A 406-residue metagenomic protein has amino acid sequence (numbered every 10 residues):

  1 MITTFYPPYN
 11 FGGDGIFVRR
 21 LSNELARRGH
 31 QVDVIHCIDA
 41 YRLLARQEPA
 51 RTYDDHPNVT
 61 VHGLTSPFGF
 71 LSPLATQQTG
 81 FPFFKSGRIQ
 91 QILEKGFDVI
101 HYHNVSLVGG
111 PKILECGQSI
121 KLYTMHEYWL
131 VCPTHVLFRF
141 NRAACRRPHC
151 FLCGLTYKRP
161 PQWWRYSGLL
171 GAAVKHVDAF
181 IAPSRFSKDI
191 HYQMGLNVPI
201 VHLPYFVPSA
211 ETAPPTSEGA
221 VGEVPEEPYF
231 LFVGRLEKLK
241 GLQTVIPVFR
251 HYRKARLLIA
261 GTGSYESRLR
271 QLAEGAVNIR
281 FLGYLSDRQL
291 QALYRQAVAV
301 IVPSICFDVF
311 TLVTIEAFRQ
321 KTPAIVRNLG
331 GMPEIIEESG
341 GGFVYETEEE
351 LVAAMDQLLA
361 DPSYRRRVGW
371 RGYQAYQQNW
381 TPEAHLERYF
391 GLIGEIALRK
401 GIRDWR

Functional and structural regions predicted by a protein language model:
M1-A50, D54, K95, G117-I120 (+1 more regions): N-terminal subdomain of nucleotide-sugar transferases
I16, P228, F232-H251, S264-S267: A conserved mid-protein helix/loop that constitutes part of the nucleotide-sugar donor-binding site
V34-K95, V99: A conserved catalytic-core segment of Leloir-type glycosyltransferases
W129, A143-F180, D189, M194: Membrane-proximal helix-turn-helix segments that form the acceptor-binding/catalytic region of lipid-linked
R268-A292: Nucleotide-activated donor-binding/catalytic signature segment of Leloir-type glycosyltransferases, i.e., the conserved
R295-V309, T322: Acidic donor-binding loop of glycosyltransferase active sites
E338-E349, Q357-S363: Conserved acidic donor-binding segment of nucleotide-sugar-dependent glycosyltransferases
Q357, Y364-N379, H385-G391: A short, well-ordered alpha-helix in the C-terminal region of glycosyltransferases
